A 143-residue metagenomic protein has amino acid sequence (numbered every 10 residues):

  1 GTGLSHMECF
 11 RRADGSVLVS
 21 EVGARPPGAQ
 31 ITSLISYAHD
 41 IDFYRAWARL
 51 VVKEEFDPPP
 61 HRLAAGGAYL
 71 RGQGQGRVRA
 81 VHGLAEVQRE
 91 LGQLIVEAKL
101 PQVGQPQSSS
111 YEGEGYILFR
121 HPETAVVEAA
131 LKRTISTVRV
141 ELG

Functional and structural regions predicted by a protein language model:
G1, S16, L91-Q93: A generic structural signal for alpha->beta connector loops
G1-M7, A13, G23-G76: Active-site "cap" helix and flanking loop/linker of ATP-utilizing ligase/carboxylase catalytic domains
L18-E21: Protein kinase-like catalytic core scaffold
A46-G143: Peripheral (often C-terminal) accessory segments that flank ATP-dependent C-N-forming ligase machineries
